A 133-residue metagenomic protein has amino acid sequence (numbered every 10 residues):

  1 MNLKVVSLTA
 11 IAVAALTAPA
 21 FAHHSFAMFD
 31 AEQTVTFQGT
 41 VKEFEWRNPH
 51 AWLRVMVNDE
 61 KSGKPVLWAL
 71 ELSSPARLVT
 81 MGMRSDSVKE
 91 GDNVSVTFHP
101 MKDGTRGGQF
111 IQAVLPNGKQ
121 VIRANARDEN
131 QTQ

Functional and structural regions predicted by a protein language model:
M1-L8: Bacterial N-terminal signal peptides that target proteins for export
A18-A22: Sec/Tat signal peptide C-region and signal peptidase I cleavage site
F29-F37: Short coil-to-beta-strand transition motifs
G39-V41: Conserved hydrophobic positions within beta-strands
R47-N58: Short aromatic-glycine-enriched beta-strand elements
E71-T80: Short, structured beta-strand/loop micro-motifs enriched in basic residues and often containing a Trp
T80-S95: Short nucleic-acid-contacting surface segments enriched for D/E, G, S/T with interspersed K/R
M101-A124: OB-fold/S1-family single-stranded nucleic acid-binding modules
